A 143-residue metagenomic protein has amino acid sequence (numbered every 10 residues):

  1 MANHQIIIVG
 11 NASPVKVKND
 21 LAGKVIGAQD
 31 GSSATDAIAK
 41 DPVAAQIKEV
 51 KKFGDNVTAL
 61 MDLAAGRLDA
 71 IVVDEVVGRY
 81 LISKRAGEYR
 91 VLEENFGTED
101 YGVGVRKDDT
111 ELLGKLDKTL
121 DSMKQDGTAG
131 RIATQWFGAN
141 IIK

Functional and structural regions predicted by a protein language model:
M1-V9, R79-D121, F137-K143: Periplasmic-binding protein-like
N3, G10-N11, Q29-S32, D55-N56 (+2 more regions): Beta->alpha turn/N-cap motifs
V9-I26: Flexible hinge/capping segments at coil-to-helix
S13-P14, V50-M61, E99: Short helix-initiation/N-cap motifs at beta->coil->alpha
L21, L63-A64, V103, L116: Hydrophobic residues within well-ordered alpha-helices
A34, L120-W136: Periplasmic-binding protein-like
A34-F53, I82-A86: Ligand-binding cleft/hinge of the Venus flytrap
A39-D41, D62-A65, D69-G97: A ligand-binding cleft/hinge motif common to bilobed small-molecule-binding domains
